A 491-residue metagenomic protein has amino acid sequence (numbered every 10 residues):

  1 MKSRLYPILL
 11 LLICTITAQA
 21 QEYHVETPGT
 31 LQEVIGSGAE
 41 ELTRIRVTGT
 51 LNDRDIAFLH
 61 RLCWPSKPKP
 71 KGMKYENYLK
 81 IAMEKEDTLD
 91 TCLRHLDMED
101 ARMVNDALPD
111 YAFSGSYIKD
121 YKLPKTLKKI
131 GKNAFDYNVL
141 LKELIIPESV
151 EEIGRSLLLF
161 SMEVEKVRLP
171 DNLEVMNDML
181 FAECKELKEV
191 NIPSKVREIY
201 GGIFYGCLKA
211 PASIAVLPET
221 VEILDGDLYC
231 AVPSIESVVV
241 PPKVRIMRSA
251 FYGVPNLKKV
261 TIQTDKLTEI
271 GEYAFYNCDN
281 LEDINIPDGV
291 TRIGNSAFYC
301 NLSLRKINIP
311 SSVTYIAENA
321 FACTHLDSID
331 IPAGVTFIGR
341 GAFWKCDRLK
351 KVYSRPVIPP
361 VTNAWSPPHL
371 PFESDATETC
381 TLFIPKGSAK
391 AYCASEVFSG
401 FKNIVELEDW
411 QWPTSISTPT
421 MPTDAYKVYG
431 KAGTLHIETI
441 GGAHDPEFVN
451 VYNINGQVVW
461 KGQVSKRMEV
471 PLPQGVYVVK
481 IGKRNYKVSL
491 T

Functional and structural regions predicted by a protein language model:
P7-T15: Bacterial N-terminal signal peptides
I16-A20: Sec/Tat signal peptide C-region and signal peptidase I cleavage site
Q21-E26, T43-L51, K71-I81, K85-D106 (+13 more regions): Structural signature of tandem-repeat unit edges
P109-A112, G131-A134, G154-L157, N177-L180 (+8 more regions): Consensus positions within tandem repeat domains that build extended binding/scaffold surfaces
E408-H444: Residue-level detector of functionally pivotal "anchor" positions at catalytic/ligand-binding pockets or at interdomain
S417-P422, Q474-T491: C-terminal tail/sorting-segment detector
Y452-V458, Y477: Short, glycine-anchored, charge-dense loop/turn motifs used at functional sites
V458-P473, R484: Glycine-centered tight-turn motifs at strand-turn-strand junctions
